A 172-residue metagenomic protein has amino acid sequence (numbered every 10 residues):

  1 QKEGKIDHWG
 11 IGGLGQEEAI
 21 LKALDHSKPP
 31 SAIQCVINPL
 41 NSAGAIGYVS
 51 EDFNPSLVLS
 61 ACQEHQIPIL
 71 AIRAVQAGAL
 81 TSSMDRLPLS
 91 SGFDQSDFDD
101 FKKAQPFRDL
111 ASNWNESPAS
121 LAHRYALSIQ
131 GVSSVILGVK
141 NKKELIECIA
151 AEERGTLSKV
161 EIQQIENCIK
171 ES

Functional and structural regions predicted by a protein language model:
Q1-S172: Beta/alpha (TIM)-barrel catalytic core signal, keyed to glycine-rich beta->alpha loops juxtaposed to Asp/Glu that bind
